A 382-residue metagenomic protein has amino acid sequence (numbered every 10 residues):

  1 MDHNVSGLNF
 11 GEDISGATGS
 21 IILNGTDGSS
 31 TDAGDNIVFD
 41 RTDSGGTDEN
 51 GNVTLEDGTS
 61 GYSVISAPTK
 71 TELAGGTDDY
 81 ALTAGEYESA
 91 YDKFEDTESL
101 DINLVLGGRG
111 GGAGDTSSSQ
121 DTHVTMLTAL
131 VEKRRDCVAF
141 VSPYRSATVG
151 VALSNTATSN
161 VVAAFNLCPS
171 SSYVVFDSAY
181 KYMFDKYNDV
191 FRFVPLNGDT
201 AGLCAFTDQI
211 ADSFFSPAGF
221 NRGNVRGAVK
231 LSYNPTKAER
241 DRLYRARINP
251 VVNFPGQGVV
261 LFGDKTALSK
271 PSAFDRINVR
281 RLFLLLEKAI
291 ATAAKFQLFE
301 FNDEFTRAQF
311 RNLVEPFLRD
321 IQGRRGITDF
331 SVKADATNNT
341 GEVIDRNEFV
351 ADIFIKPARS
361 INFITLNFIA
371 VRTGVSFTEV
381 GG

Functional and structural regions predicted by a protein language model:
H3-G382: Structured, hydrophobic secondary-structure cores that serve as assembly/anchoring elements
